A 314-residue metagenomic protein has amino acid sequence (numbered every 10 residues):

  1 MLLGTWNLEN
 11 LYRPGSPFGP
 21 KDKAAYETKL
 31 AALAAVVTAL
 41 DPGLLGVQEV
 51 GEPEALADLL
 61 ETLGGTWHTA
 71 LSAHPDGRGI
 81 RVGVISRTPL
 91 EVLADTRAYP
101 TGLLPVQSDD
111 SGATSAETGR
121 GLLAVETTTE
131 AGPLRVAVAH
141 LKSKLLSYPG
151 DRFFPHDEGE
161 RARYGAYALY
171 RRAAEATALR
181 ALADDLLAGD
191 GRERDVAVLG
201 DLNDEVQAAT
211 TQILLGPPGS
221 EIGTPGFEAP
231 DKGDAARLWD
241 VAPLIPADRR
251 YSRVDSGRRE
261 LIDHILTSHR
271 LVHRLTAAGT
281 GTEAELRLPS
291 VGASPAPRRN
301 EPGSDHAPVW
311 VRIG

Functional and structural regions predicted by a protein language model:
M1-P14, P133-S143, E160-R163: Active-site-proximal beta-strand elements of phosphoester/diester hydrolases
M1-R81, R152-D157, R171, A176-T177 (+4 more regions): N-terminal, active-site-proximal structural segment of metallo-dependent hydrolase catalytic domains
E9, G51, H140-K142, L202-E205: Catalytic metal-binding/acid-base residues of hydrolase active sites
P14-P17, A57, D95-R97, A137 (+2 more regions): Short, solvent-exposed loop/turn and secondary-structure capping segments
L44, E49, H74-P75, V82 (+7 more regions): A shared catalytic/ligand-binding motif for oxyanion handling
E49-K144: Structured beta-strand-rich core segments of catalytic domains in phosphoester-bond hydrolases
P53, E91-T96, A116-T118, E126 (+2 more regions): Metal-dependent phosphoester-hydrolase catalytic domains
R163-D190: A long, amphipathic alpha-helix that forms part of the scaffold/cap immediately adjacent to metal-dependent active
